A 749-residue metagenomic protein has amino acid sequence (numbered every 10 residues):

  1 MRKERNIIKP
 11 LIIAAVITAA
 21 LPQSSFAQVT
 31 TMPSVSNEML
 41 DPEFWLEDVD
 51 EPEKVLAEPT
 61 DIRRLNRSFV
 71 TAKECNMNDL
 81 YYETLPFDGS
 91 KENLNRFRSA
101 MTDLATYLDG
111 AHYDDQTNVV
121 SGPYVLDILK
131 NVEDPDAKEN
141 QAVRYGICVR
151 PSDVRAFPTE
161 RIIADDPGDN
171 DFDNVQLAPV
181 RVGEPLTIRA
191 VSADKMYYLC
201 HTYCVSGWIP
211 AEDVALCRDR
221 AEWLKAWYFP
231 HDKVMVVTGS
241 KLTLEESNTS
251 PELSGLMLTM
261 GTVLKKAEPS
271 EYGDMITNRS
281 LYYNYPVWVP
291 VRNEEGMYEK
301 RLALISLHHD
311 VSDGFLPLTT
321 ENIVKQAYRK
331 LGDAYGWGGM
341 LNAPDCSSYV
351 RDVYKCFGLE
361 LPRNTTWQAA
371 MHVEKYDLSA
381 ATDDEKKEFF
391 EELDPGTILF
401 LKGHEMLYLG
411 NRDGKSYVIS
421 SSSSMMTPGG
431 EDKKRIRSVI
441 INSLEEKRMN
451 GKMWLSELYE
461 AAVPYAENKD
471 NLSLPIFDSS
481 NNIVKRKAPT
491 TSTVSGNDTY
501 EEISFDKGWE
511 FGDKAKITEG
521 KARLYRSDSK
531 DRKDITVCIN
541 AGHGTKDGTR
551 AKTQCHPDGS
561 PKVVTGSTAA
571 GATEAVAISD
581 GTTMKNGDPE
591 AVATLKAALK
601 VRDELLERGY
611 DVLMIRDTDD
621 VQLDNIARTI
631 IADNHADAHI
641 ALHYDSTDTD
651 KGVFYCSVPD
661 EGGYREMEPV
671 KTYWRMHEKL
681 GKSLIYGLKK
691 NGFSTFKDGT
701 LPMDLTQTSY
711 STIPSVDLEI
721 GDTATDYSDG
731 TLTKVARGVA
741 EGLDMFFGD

Functional and structural regions predicted by a protein language model:
K9-A14, A27, N481-D749: Catalytic-site microenvironment of enzymes that process N-acetyl-hexosamine-containing cell-wall polysaccharides
T18-F26: C-terminal segment of classical bacterial N-terminal signal peptides
Q28-E43, C204, E212-M235, S240-L244 (+1 more regions): Aromatic- and glycine-rich peptidoglycan recognition patches
Q28-R155, T159-D171, R181, T187 (+6 more regions): Boundary regions of SH3-family modules and the immediately adjacent low-complexity/disordered segments in eukaryotic
P179, P362-G430: ...with weaker cross-activation on analogous glycine-rich loops/strands in unrelated enzymes
F229-R329, P475-C538, T545-D547, T553: Intrinsically disordered, low-complexity, Pro/Ser/Thr/Asn/Gly/Ala-rich spacer/linker segments adjacent to signal
K241-S247, P251-R301, G332-P344, F400-R448: Glycine-rich catalytic cores of cysteine/serine-nucleophile enzymes that process amide/ester linkages in cell-envelope
A334-S347, Y354-E392, M614-L623: Catalytic cysteine-centered active-site loop
